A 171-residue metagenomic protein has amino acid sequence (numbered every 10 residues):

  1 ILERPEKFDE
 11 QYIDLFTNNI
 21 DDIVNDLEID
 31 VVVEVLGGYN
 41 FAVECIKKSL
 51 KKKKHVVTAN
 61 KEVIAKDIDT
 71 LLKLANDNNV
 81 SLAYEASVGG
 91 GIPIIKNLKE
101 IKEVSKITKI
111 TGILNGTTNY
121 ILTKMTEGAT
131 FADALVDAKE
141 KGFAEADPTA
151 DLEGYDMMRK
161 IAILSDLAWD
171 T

Functional and structural regions predicted by a protein language model:
I1-K52: N-terminal glycine-/serine-/threonine-rich beta1-alpha1-beta2 phosphate-ribose binding loop of Rossmann-like
L2, E85, G112-L114: Short beta-strand segments
D9, V24-D26, A75, I101-K106 (+1 more regions): Solvent-exposed alpha-helices and their adjacent loops that cap or buttress functional pockets in soluble metabolic
L36, F41-K52, K61-I101: Rossmann-fold NAD(P)-binding glycine/threonine-rich loop
H55-V57: A short hydrophobic/small-residue beta-strand
V104-T171: Active-site-lining helix/loop region of Rossmann-like oxidoreductase modules
